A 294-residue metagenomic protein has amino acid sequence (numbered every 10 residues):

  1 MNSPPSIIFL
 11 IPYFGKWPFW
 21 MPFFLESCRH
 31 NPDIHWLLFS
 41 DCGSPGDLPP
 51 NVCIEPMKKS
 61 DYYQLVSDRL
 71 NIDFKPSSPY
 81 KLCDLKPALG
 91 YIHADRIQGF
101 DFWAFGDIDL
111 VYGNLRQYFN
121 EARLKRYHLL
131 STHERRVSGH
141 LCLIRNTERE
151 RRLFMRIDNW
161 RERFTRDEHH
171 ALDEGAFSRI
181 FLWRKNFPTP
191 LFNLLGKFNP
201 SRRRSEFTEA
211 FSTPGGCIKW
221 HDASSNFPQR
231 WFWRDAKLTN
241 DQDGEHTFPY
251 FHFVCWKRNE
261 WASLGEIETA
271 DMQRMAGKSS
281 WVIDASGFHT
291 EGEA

Functional and structural regions predicted by a protein language model:
M1-P22: N-proximal low-complexity "stem/linker" segments adjacent to membrane-targeting elements
G15-P18, V111, R149: Short acidic, S/G/P-rich loop/turn micro-motifs used as interaction or catalytic elements
L25-H35: Short, acidic, metal-binding catalytic loop of nucleotide-sugar glycosyltransferases
D41-R96: Active-site-proximal specificity loops/subdomain of glycosyltransferases
L85-H128: GT-A fold catalytic core of metal-dependent nucleotide-sugar glycosyltransferases, centered on the diacidic
K125-L141: A short, conserved acidic/glycine-rich loop-to-beta-strand motif that forms the donor nucleotide-sugar/metal
H140-E148: Short glycine- and hydrophobic/aromatic-rich loop-to-beta-strand nucleating segment in the catalytic cores
E150-E293: Catalytic core and acceptor-binding pocket of nucleotide-sugar-dependent glycosyltransferases
